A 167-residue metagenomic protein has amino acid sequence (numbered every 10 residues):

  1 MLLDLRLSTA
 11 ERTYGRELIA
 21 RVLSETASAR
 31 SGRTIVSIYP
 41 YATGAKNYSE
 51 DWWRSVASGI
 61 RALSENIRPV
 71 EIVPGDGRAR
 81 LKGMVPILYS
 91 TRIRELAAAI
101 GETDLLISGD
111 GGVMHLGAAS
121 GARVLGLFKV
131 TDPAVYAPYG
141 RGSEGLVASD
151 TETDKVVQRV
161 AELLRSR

Functional and structural regions predicted by a protein language model:
M1-R167: Catalytic machinery of carbohydrate-active enzymes, primarily nucleotide-sugar-dependent glycosyltransferases
